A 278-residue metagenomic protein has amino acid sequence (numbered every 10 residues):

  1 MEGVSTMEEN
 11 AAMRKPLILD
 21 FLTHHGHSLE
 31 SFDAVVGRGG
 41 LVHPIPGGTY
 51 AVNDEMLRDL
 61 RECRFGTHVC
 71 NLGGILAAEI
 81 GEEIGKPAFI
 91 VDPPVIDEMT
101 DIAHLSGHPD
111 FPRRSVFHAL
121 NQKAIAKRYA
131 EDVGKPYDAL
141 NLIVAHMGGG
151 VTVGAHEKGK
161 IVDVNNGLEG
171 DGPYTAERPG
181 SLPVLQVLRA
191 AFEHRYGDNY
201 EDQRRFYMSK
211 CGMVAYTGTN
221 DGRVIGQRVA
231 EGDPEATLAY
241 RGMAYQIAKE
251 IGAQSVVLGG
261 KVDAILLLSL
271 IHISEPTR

Functional and structural regions predicted by a protein language model:
M1-E9: Short glycine-rich, Thr/Ser-proximal phosphate-binding strand/loop in the N-terminal lobe of ATP-dependent enzymes
D20-D33, D132-K135, I251-D263: Phosphate/pyrophosphate-binding loops at sites that engage ATP/ADP/AMP, CoA/4′-phosphopantetheine, polyphosphate
L22-V69, V95-S106: Short beta-strand-loop/turn "lid" adjacent to the catalytic site in phosphate-handling enzymes
E30-G40, F89, G259-L270: Short glycine-rich phosphate-binding loop at a beta-alpha junction
A103-E193: Glycine-rich phosphate-binding loop of actin/hexokinase-like ATP-binding domains
I125-R128, R241-K261: Phosphate/ATP-binding catalytic cores across multiple sugar-kinase/actin-like superfamilies, primarily ASKHA
E193-R241: A mobile "lid/hinge" subdomain adjacent to the ATP/sugar-phosphate binding pocket shared across diverse ATP-dependent
S269-T277: Residue-level detector of conserved catalytic or cofactor/ligand-binding positions in enzyme active sites
